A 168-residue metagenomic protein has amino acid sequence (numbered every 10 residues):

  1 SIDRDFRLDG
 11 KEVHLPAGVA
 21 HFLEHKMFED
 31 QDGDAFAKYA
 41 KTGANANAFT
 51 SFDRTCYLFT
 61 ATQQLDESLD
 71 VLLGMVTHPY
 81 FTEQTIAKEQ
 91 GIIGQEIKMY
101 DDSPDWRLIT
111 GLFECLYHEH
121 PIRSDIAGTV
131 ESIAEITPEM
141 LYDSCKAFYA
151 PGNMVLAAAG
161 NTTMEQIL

Functional and structural regions predicted by a protein language model:
S1-K38: Active/ligand-binding-proximal structured segments within catalytic/core domains that scaffold catalytic residues
E12, D30, D34-L168: Charge-rich, well-structured scaffold segments of protease-associated domains
